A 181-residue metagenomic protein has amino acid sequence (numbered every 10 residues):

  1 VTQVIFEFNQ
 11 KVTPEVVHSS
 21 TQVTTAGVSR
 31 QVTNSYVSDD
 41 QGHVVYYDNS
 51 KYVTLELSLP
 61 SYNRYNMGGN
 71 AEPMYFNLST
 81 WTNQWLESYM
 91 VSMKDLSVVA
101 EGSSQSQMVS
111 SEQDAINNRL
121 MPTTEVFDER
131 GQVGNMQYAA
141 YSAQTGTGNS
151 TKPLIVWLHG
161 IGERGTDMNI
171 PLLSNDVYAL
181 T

Functional and structural regions predicted by a protein language model:
V1-M136: Non-catalytic beta-sheet/beta-sandwich ligand-binding modules that flank or precede catalytic cores
P14-V17, G148, E163-D167: Short, solvent-exposed loop/turn elements at domain surfaces
Y47, T147-T151, L172-D176: Extracellular/periplasmic catalytic domains that process cell-envelope and extracellular macromolecules
N66-G68, S150, G165-I170: Short, solvent-exposed loop/turn and secondary-structure capping segments
G131-T147, L154: A short loop-to-beta-strand scaffold at the N-terminal edge of the catalytic core in hydrolase folds
A139-S142, I155, R164-P171: Divalent metal-dependent phosphoesterase catalytic cores across multiple superfamilies
S150-I161: Short beta-strand element of the alpha/beta-hydrolase
I161-T181: Active-site machinery of serine-nucleophile hydrolases
